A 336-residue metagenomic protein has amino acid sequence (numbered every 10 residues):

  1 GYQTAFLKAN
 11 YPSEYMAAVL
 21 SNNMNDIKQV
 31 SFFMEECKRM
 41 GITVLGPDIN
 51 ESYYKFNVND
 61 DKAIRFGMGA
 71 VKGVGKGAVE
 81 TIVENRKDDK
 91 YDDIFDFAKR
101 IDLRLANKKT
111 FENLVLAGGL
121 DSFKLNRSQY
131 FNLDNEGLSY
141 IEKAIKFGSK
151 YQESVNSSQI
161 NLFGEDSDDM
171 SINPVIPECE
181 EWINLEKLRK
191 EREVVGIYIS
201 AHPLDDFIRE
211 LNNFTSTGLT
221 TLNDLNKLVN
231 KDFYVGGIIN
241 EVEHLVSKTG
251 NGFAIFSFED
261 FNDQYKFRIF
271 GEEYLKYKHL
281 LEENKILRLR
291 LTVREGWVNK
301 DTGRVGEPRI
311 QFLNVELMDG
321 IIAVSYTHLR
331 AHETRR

Functional and structural regions predicted by a protein language model:
G1-R330: Noncatalytic, beta-rich nucleic-acid-contacting surfaces in large DNA/RNA-processing enzymes
A331-R335: A short, hydrophobic C-terminal helix/tail in secreted or cell-surface proteins
